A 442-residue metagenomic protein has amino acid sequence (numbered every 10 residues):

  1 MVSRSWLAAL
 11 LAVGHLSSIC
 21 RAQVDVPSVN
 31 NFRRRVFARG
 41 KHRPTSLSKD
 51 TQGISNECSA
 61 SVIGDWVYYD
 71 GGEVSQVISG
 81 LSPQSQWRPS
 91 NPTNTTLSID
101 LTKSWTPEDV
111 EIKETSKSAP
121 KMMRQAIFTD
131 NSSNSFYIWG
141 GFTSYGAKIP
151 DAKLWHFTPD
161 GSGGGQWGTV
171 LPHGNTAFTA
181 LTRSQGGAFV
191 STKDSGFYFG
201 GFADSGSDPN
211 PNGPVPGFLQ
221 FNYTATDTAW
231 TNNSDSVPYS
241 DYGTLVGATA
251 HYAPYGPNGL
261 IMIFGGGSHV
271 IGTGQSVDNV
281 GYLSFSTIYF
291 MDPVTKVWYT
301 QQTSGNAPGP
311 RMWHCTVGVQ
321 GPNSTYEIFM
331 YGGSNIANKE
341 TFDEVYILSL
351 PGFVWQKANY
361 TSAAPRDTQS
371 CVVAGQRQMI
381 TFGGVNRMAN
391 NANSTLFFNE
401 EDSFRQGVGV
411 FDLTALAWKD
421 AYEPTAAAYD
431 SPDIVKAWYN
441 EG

Functional and structural regions predicted by a protein language model:
R4-R21: Cleavable N-terminal signal peptides of Sec/SRP-targeted secreted and luminal proteins
Q23-K49, C58-T115, G140-G168, N222-A225: Beta-propeller domains
G40-S48, W105-S116, F157-T179, L219-D241 (+3 more regions): Blade-edge beta-strand/turn elements of extracellular beta-propeller and related beta-sheet repeat scaffolds
K49-D70, V74-Q76, T115-Y137, L154 (+11 more regions): Conserved short beta-strand element of beta-propeller blades
E73-N91, W139-D151, G201-G213, I263-Y282 (+3 more regions): Short, conserved, GDST-rich strand-edge loop motifs in beta-rich repeat architectures
S79-G80, K148, Q166, D208 (+8 more regions): Intrinsically disordered, low-complexity regions enriched in proline, serine, glycine and charged residues
Q84-S104, I149-G163, P209-D227, S276-K296 (+2 more regions): Beta-propeller blade signature
N91-N94, N131, N222, N232 (+4 more regions): N-linked glycosylation sites
